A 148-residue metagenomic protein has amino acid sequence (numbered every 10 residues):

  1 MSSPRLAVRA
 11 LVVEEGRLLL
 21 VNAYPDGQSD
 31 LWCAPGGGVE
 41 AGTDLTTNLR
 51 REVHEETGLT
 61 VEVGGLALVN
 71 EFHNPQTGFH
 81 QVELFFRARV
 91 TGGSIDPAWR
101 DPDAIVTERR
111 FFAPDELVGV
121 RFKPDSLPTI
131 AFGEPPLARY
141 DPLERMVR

Functional and structural regions predicted by a protein language model:
M1-L18, G38: Conserved N-terminal beta-strand and adjoining loop/helix that marks the start of the Nudix/MutT-like hydrolase domain
S2-P4, L31, Q76-V82, D101-V106: A generic structural micro-feature
R5, V13, A34, V61 (+1 more regions): Short connector loops at helix/strand junctions that flank enzyme active sites, especially segments positioning acidic
A10, L66, L84-A88: A structural signal for short, well-ordered beta-strand segments
R17-E55, L59: Conserved Nudix-box catalytic region and its N-terminal flanking loop in Nudix hydrolases and closely related
G27-W32, D101-R148: Nudix hydrolase/Nudix homology domain
T60-L68: A short coil-to-beta-strand element that immediately follows conserved catalytic motifs
F72-D96, R110: Active-site-adjacent beta-strand/loop module that shapes the phosphate/pyrophosphate-binding cleft
